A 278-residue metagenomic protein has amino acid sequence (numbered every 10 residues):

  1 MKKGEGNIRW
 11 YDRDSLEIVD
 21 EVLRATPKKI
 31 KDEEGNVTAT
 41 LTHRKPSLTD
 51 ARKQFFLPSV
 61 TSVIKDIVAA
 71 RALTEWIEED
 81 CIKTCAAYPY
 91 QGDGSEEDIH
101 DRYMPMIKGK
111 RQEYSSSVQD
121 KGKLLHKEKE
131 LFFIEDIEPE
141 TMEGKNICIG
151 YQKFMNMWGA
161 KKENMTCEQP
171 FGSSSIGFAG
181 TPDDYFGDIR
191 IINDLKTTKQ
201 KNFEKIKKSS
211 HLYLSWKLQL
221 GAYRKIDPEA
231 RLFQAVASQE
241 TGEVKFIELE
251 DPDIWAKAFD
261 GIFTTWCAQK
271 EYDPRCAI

Functional and structural regions predicted by a protein language model:
M1-A179: Metal-dependent nuclease catalytic cores that hydrolyze phosphodiester bonds in DNA/RNA, characterized by
H126, C276-I278: Cysteine-cluster motifs in flexible loop/terminal segments that predominantly coordinate metals
M165-R275: Mg2+/Mn2+-dependent nuclease catalytic core
